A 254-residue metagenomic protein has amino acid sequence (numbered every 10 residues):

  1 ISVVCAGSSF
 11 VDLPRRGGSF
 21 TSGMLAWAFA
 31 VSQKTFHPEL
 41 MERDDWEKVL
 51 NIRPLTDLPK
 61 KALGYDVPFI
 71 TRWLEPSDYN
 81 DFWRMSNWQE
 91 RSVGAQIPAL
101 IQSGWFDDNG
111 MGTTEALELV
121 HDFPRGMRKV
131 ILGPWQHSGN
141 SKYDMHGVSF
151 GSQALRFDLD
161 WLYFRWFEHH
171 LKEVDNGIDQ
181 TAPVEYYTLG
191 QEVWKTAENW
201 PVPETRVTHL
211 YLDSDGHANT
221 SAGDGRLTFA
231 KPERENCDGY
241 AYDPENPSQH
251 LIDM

Functional and structural regions predicted by a protein language model:
S2, A99, G112-A116: Extended, hydrophobic alpha-helical segments in both membrane/secreted and soluble proteins
S2-G94: Accessory cap/linker subdomain of secreted extracellular hydrolases
V4-C5, P134-W135, S214: Residues that line or immediately flank small-molecule/substrate-binding pockets and catalytic motifs
S8, M85, P124-Q153: Catalytic cores of eukaryotic secretory-pathway lumenal/extracellular enzymes that build and remodel glycoconjugates
L50-R53, N140, G147-M254: C-terminal, loop-rich substrate-recognition/catalytic regions characterized by aromatic stacking residues
A95, I101-S103: Short beta-strand/loop motif that positions the catalytic acidic residue of the alpha/beta-hydrolase fold
W105-G110: Acidic catalytic loop of the alpha/beta-hydrolase fold
M111-R128: Active-site-adjacent alpha-helix of alpha/beta-hydrolase-fold enzymes
